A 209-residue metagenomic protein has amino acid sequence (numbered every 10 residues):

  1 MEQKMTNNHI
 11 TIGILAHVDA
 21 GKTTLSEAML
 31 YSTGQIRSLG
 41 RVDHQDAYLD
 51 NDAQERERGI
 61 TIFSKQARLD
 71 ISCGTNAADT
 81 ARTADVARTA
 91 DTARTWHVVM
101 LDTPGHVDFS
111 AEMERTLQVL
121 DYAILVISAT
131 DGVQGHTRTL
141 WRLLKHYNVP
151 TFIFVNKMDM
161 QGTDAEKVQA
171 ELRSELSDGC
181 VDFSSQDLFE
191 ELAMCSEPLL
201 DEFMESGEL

Functional and structural regions predicted by a protein language model:
M1-A20, L39, T75, A93-T95 (+1 more regions): P-loop NTPase catalytic nucleotide-binding module
E2-D79, D91-I127, V133, S174-L176 (+1 more regions): P-loop NTPase switch module centered on the Walker A-proximal segment
A81-V86: Intrinsically disordered, low-complexity tandem-repeat regions enriched in Proline and Serine
